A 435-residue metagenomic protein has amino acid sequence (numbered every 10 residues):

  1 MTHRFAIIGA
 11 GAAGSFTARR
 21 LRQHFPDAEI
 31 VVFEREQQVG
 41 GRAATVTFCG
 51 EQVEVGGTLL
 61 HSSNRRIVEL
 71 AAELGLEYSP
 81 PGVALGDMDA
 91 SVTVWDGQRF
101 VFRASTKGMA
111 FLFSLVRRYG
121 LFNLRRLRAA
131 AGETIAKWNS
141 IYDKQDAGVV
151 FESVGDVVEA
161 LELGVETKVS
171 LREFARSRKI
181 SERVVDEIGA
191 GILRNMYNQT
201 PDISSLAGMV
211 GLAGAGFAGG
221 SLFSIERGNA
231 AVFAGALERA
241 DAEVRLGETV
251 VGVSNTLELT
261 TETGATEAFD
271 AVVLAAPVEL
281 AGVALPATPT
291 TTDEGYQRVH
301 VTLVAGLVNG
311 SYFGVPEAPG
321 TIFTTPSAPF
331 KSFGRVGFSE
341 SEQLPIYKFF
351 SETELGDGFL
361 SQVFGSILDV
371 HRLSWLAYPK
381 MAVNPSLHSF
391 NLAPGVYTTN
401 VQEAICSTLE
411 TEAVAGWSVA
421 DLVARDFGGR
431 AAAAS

Functional and structural regions predicted by a protein language model:
H3-V32: N-terminal Rossmann-like FAD-binding beta1-loop-alpha1 element of flavoenzymes
A13, Q38, E279: Conserved Rossmann-like nucleotide-cofactor binding loop
R22-F48: Glycine-rich FAD pyrophosphate-binding loop
Q38, R42-T45, G50-A84: Conserved FAD-binding subdomain of flavin-dependent enzymes
A72, P80-N198: Mobile amphipathic helical/loop "lid" adjacent to a hydrophobic cofactor/ligand pocket
M209-L257: Helical element adjacent to the flavin cofactor pocket in flavoenzyme catalytic cores
V251-H371: Mid-domain catalytic core of redox enzymes that form a hydrophobic substrate pocket/lid adjacent to a catalytic redox
S332-S435: Conserved flavin/dinucleotide-binding core of flavoenzymes
